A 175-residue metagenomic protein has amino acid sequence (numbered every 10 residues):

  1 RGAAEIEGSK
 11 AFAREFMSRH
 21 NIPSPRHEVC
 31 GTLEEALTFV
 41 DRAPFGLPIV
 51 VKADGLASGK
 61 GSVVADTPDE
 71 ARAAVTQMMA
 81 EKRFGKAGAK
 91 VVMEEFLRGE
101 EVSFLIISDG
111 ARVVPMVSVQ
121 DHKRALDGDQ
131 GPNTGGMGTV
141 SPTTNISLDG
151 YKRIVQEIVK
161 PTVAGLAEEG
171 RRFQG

Functional and structural regions predicted by a protein language model:
R1-R42, V50, L56: Conserved N-proximal alpha/beta basic substrate-recognition cap immediately N-terminal to, or forming the N-lobe
I22, F45, P132: Structured loop/turn residues at beta-strand edges in well-structured enzyme cores
P23, L47, A89: Residue-level signal for beta-strand positions within conserved beta-sheet cores that form or flank
T38-P48, R83-G85, L148: Intrinsically disordered, low-complexity coil segments
G46-P68: Conserved anion/nucleotide-ligand pocket segment
G61, A65-G175: Internal nucleotide-binding/catalytic subdomain
